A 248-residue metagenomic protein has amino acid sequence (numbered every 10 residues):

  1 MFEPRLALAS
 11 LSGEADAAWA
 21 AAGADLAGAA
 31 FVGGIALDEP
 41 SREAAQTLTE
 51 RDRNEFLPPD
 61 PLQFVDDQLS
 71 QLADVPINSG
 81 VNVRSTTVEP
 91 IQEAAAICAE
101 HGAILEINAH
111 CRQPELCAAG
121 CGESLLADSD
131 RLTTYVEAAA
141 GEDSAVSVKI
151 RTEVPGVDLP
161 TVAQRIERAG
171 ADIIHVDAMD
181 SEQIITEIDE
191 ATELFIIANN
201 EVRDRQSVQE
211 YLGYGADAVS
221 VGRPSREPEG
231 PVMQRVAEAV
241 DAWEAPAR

Functional and structural regions predicted by a protein language model:
M1-V75, S79: N-terminal capping/small domains of soluble enzymes
F2-L6, L26-G28, D74-S79, H101-A103 (+4 more regions): Short, well-ordered coil/turn segments that N-cap beta-strands
D16-A24, E89-H101, V154-I166, T192-A198 (+1 more regions): Catalytic cores of alpha/beta
V32-D38, H101-E115, A171-E182, E201 (+1 more regions): Glycine-rich phosphate-binding active-site loops on the catalytic face of alpha/beta enzymes
P40-R53, C117-G120, T186-A191, P224-R248: C-terminal helical cap(s) of enzyme catalytic domains, especially alpha/beta-barrels
L48-D130: Active-site beta->alpha loop and helix N-cap motifs at the rims of alpha/beta catalytic domains
F56-D60, N82, L105-H110, S124-R131 (+4 more regions): Catalytic beta/alpha-barrel core
F56-I77, L125-S147, D180-D204, V236-R248: Alpha-helix-loop-beta-strand connector modules within alpha/beta enzyme cores
